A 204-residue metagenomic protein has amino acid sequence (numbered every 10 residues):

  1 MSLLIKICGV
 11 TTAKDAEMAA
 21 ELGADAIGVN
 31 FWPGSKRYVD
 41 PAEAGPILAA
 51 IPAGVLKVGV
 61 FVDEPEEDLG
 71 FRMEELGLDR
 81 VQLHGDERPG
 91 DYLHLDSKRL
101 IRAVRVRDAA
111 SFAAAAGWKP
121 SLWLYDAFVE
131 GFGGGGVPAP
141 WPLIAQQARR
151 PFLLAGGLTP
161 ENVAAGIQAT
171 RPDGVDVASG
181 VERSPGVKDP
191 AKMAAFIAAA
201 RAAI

Functional and structural regions predicted by a protein language model:
M1-I204: Conserved N-terminal beta1-alpha1 strand-loop-helix module at the mouth
